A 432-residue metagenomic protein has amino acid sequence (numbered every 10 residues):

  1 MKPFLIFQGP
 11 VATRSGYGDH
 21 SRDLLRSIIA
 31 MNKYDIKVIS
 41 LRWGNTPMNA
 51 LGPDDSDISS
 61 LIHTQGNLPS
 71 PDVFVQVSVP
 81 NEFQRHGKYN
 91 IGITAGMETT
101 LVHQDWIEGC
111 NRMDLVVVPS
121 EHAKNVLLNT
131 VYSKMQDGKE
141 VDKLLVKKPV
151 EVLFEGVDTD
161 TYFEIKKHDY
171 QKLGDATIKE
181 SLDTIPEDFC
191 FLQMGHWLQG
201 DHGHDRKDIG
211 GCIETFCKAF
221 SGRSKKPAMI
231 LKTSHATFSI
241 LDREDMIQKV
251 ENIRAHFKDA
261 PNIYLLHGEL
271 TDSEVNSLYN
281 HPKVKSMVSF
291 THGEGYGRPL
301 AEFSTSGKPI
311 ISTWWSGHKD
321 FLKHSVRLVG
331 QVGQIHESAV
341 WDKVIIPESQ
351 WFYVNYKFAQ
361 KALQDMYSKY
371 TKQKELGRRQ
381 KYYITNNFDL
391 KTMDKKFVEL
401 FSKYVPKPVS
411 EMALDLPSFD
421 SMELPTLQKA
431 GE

Functional and structural regions predicted by a protein language model:
M1-P71, C217, A228, K395-V398 (+1 more regions): N-terminal pre-catalytic "stem/leader" segment of glycosyltransferase-like enzymes
I6-Q8, N45-L128: Extended catalytic core of nucleotide-activated donor transferases of GT-like folds
H20-R22, R26-S27, D35, D158-S277: Conserved catalytic-core segment of nucleotide-activated headgroup transferases in glycan assembly
L115-D175: Donor nucleotide-sugar binding/catalytic pocket of nucleotide-sugar-dependent glycosyltransferases
H235, W341-E432: C-terminal amphipathic helix plus adjacent low-complexity, charged tail appended to glycosyltransferase catalytic
N276, A301-P309, S316-D320: Short alpha-helical segment that forms part of, or immediately flanks, the ligand-binding pocket in carbohydrate-active
S277-G295, T305-K308: Acidic donor-binding loop of glycosyltransferase active sites
P309-S312, V326-R327: Short hydrophobic beta-strand element within catalytic cores of glycosyltransferases and related nucleotide-activated
